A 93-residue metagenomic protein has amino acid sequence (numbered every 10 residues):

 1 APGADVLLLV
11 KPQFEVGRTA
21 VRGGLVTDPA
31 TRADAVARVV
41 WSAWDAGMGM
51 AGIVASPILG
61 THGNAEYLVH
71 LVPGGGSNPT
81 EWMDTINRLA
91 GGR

Functional and structural regions predicted by a protein language model:
A1-E66: S-adenosylmethionine
A65, V69-R93: Flexible, glycine-/basic-rich loop-and-beta segments that form/coincide with the SAM-dependent methyltransferase
